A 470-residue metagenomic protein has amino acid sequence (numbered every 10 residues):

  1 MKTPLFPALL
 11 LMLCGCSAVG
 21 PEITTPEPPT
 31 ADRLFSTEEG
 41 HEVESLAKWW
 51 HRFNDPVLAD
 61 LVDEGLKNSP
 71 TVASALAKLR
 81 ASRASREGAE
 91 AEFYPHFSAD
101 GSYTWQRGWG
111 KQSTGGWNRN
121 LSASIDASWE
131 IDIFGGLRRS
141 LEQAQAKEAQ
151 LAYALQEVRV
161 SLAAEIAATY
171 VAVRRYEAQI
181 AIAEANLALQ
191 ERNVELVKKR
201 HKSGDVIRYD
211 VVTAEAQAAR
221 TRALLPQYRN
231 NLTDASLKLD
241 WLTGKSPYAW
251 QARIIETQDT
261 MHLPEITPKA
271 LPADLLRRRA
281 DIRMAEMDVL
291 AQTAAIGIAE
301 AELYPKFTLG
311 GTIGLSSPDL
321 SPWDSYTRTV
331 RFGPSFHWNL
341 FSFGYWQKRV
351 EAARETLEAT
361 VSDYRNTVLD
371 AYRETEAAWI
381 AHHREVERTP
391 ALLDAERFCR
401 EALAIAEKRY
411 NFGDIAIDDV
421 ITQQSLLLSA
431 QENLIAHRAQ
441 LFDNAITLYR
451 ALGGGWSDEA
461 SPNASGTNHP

Functional and structural regions predicted by a protein language model:
K2-K67, Q145, R229-R277, R283 (+1 more regions): Terminal intrinsically disordered/low-complexity segments used for targeting and assembly
K48, N54-V57, L61-E64, L76 (+5 more regions): Small/polar-residue-enriched beta-strand and adjacent coil segments characteristic of outer-membrane beta-barrel
N68-S69, S203, F412: Charged, alpha-helical scaffolding/interaction elements associated with membrane systems
S74-A89, V158, L162-A185, L189-V194 (+6 more regions): Amphipathic alpha-helical coiled-coil segments
A84, F93, K111-S113, L196-K202 (+3 more regions): Amphipathic alpha-helical coiled-coil/rod segments that serve as protein-protein coupling scaffolds
K202-N231, N433: Repeat-solenoid scaffold signature
I207, S246, I415-A416, G455: Short coil/turn motifs that cap or connect alpha-helices
